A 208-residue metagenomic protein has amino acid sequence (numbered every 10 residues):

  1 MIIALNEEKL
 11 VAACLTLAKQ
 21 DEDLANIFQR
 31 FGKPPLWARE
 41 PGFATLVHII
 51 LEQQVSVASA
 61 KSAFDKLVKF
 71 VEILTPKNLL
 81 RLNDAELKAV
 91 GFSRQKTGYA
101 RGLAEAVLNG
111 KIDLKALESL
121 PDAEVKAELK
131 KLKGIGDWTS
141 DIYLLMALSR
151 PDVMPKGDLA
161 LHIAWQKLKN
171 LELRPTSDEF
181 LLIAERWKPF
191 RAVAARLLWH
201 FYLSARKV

Functional and structural regions predicted by a protein language model:
M1-P34, D122-A123, D137-V208: C-terminal accessory module of base-excision DNA glycosylases/AP lyases that mediates lesion recognition and DNA
A4, D23, I27, V55-S56 (+2 more regions): Alpha-helical ds-nucleic-acid-binding substructure associated with the helix-hairpin-helix region of base-excision DNA
V11, A44-T45, R81, K126: Alpha-helical scaffolds flanking conserved acidic
A12, K19-D65, K69-E72: A positional/architectural concept
P34, I49, Q53-Q54, F70 (+7 more regions): Alpha-helix C-capping/helix-to-loop hinge sites
L36-A44, G91-Q95, A184-A192: Structural motif
L46-L51, A100-A104, Y143, A194-L198: Short alpha-helical scaffolding segments that buttress acidic/His motifs in well-ordered protein cores
